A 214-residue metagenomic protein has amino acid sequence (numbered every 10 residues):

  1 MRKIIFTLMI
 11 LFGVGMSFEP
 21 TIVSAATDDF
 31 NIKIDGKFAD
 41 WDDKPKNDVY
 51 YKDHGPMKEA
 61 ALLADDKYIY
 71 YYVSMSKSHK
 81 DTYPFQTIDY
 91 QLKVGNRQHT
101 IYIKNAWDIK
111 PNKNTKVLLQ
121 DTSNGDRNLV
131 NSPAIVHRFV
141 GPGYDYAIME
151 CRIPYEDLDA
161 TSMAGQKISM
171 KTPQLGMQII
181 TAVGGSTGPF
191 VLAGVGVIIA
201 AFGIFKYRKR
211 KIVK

Functional and structural regions predicted by a protein language model:
M1-I4, K209: Positively charged n-region of N-terminal signal peptides that target proteins for export
K3, T7, T187-F190: Alpha-helical transmembrane segments of integral membrane proteins
L8-S17: Bacterial N-terminal signal peptides
P20-K80, D157-K214: Order/disorder boundary and secretion-linked terminal/linker segments
K33-D42, H79-D145: Extracellular/luminal beta-rich ligand-recognition and adhesion surfaces characterized by aromatic-Gly/Pro-enriched
A61, Y70-Y72, D89, I148-R152: Beta-strand secondary-structure signal
K67-I69, K116, D145-M149: Hydrophobic residues embedded in beta-strands of well-ordered beta-sheets
Y144-D159: Localized edge beta-strand/strand-to-loop motifs within extracellular or lumenal beta-rich domains
